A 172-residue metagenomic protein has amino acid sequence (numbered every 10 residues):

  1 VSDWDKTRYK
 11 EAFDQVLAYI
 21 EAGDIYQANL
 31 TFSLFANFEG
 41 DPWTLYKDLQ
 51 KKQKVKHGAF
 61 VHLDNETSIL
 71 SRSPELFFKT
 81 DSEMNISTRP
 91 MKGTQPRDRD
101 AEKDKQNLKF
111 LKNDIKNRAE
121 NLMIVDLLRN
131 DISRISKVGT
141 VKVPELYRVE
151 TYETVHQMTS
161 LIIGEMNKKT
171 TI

Functional and structural regions predicted by a protein language model:
V1-I172: Extended alpha-helical targeting/anchoring segments, especially N-terminal organellar/secretory targeting helices
